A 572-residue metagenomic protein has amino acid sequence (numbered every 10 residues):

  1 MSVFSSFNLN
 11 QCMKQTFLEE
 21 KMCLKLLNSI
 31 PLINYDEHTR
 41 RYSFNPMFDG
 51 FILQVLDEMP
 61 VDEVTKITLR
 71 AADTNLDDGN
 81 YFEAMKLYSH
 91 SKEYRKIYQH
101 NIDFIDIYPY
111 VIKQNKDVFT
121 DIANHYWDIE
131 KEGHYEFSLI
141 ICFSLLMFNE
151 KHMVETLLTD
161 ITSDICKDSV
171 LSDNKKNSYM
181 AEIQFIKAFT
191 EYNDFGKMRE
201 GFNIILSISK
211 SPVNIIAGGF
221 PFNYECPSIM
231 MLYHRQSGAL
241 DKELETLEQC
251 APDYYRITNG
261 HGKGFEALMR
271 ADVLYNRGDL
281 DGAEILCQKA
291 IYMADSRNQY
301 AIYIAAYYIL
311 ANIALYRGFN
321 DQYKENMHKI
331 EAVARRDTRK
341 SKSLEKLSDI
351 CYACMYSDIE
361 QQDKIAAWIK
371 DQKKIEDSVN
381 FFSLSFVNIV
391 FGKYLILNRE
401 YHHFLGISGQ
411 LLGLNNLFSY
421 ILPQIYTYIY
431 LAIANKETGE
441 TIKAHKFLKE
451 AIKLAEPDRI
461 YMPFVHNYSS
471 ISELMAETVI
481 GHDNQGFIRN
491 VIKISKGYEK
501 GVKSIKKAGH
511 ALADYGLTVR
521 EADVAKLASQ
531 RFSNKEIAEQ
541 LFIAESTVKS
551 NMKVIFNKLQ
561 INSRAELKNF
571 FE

Functional and structural regions predicted by a protein language model:
M1-D57, K66-L69: C-terminal boundary/linker of central alpha/beta nucleotide-binding cores
Q54-F137, I141-S144, M153: Extended alpha-helical scaffolding segments used for macromolecular assembly and cargo binding
D78, I107-D121, E150-K167, N193-K210 (+6 more regions): Helix-turn-helix repeat elements of alpha-solenoid scaffolds
N80-F82, Y94-Y98, H134-Y135, L171-A181 (+8 more regions): Alpha-solenoid helical repeat architecture
M85, I105-D106, A123-W127, T159-S172 (+7 more regions): Amphipathic alpha-helical segments of tetratricopeptide repeats
I129-A305: Internal alpha-solenoid helical repeat scaffolds
V390-L397, H402-I421, Y430-I433, E437-V519 (+2 more regions): Linker/hinge segments immediately adjacent to helix-turn-helix/homeobox DNA-binding domains
K503-K553, N557-E572: Helix-turn-helix DNA-binding segment
